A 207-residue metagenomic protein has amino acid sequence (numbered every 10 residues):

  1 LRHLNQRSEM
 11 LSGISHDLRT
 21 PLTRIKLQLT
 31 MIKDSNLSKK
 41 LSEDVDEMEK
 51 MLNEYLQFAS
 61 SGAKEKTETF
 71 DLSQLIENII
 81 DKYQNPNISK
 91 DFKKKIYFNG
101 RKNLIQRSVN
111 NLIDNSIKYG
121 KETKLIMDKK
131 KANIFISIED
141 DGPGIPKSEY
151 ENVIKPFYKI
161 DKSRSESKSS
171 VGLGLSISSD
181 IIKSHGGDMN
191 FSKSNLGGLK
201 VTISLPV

Functional and structural regions predicted by a protein language model:
K66-D81: A conserved beta-strand-to-alpha-helix junction within the catalytic ATP-binding
I88-G100, K130-K131: Conserved catalytic submotifs in the C-terminal HATPase_c
E122-A132: Short beta-strand/loop element within the Bergerat-fold HATPase_c
D140: Acidic ATP/Mg2+-coordinating residue in the GHKL
I145-Y158: Short conserved segment of the HATPase_c
G174, S178: Short alpha-helical Gxxx[C/S/T] motif in the catalytic ATP-binding
G186-G187: Conserved glycine-rich
